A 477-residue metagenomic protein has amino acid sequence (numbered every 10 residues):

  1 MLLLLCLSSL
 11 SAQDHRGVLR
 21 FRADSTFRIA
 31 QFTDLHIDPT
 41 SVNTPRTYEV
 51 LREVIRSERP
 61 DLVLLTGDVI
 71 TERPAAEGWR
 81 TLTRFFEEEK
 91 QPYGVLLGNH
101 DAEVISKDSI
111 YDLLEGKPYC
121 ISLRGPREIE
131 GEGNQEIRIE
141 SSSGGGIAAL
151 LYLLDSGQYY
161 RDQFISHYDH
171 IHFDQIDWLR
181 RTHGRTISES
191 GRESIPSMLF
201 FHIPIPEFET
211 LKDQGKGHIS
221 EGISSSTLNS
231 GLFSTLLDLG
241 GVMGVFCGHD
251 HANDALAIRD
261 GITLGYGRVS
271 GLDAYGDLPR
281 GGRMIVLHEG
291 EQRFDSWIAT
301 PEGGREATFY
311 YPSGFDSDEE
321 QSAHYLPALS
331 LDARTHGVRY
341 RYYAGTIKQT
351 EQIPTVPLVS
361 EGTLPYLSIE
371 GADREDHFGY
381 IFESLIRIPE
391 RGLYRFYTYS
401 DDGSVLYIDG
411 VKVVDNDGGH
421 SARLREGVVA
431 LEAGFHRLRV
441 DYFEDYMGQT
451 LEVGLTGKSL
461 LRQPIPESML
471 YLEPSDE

Functional and structural regions predicted by a protein language model:
A12-T81: N-terminal active-site segment of His-dependent metallophosphoesterases
D14-G17, R80-G191, R283-H288: Extended active-site neighborhood of metal-dependent phosphoesterases/phosphodiesterases
V18-L19, A23, F32, E136-G145 (+2 more regions): Binuclear metal-dependent phosphoesterase catalytic core
T26-P39, A148-Q158, F200, I262-V269: Active-site-proximal beta-strand elements of phosphoester/diester hydrolases
A30-Y48, I70-E77, I121, R161-H170 (+2 more regions): Acidic/histidine-rich helix-loop elements that form or flank divalent-metal/phosphate-binding sites at the catalytic
D38-T40, T71-A76, V95-S106, Y159-D162 (+4 more regions): Active-site environment of divalent metal-dependent phosphoester hydrolases
R59-D61, L150-L153, I165-D254: His/acidic metal-ligating clusters that form di-metal
Q321-E477: Acidic/polar, compositionally biased interaction segments
